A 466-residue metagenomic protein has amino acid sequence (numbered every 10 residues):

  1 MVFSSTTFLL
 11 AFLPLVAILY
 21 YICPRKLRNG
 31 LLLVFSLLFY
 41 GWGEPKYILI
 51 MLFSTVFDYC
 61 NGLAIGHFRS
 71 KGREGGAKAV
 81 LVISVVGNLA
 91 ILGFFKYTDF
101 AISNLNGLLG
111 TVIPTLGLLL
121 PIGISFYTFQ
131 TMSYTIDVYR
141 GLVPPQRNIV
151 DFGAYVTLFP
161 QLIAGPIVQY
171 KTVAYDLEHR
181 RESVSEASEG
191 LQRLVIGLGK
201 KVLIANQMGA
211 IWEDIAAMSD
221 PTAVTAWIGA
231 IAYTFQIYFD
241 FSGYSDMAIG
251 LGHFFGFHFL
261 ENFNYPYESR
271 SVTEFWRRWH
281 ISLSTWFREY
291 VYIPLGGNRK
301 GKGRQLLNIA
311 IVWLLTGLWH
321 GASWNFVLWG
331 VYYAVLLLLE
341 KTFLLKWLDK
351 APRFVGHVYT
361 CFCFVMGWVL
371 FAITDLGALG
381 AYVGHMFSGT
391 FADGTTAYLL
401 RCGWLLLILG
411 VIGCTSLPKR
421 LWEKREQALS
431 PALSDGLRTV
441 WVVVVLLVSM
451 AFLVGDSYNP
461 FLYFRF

Functional and structural regions predicted by a protein language model:
M1-R465: Membrane-embedded transmembrane alpha-helical bundles that form the catalytic cores of multi-pass lipid-modifying
